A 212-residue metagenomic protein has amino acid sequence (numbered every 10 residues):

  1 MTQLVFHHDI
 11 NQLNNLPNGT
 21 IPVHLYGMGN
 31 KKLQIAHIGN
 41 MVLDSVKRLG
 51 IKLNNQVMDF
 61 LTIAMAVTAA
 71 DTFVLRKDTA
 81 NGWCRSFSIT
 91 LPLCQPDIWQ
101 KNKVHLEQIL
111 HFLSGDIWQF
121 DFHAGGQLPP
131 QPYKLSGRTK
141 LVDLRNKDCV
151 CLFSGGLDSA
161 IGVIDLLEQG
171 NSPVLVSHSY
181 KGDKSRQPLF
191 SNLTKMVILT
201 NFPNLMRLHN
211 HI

Functional and structural regions predicted by a protein language model:
M1-C149, V163-N204, H209: RNA-binding accessory domains that recognize and position tRNA/RNA substrates
F153-S154: Catalytic nucleophile serine of serine hydrolases, specifically the conserved "nucleophile elbow" pentapeptide
L157-S159: Hydrophobic/small residue at the entry helix of a nucleotide-binding pocket
